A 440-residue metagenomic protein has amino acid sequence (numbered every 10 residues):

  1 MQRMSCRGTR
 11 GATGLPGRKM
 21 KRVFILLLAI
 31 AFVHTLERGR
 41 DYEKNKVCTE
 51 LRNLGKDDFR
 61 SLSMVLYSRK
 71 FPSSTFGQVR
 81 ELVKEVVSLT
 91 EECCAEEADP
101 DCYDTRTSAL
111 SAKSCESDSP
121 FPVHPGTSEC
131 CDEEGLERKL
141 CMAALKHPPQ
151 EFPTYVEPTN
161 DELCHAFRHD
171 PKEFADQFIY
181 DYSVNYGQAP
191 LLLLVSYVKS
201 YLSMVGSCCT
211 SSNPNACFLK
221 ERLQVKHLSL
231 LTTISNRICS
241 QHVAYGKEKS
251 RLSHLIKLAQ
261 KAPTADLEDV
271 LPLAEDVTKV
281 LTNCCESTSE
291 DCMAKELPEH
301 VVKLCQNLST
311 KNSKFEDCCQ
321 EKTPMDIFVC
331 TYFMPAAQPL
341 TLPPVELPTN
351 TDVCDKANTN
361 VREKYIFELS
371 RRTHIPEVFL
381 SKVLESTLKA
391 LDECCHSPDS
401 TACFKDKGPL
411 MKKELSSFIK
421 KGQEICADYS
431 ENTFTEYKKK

Functional and structural regions predicted by a protein language model:
T9-T13: Ala/Thr-enriched low-complexity intrinsically disordered regions
G14-K440: General marker for long, soluble alpha-helical cores
